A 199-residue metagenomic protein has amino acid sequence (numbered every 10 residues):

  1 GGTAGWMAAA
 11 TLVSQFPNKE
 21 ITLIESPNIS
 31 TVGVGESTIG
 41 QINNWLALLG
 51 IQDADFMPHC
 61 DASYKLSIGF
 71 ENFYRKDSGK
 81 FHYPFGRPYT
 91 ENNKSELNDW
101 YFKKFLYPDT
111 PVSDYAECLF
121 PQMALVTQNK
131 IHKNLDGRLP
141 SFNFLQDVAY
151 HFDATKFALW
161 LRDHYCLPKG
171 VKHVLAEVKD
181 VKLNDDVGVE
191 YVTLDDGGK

Functional and structural regions predicted by a protein language model:
G1-G2: Beta1/beta-strand and adjacent pyrophosphate-binding region of the FAD-binding site in flavoprotein oxidoreductases
G5: N-terminal Rossmann-fold NAD(P) dinucleotide-binding loop
A8-K19, W45, P168, K199: A short, Lys/Arg-enriched amphipathic alpha-helix followed by its capping loop at the start of a domain
T11-V34: Glycine-rich FAD pyrophosphate-binding loop
S26-I29, N44, D53-A62, I68-E71 (+5 more regions): Rossmann-like dinucleotide-binding core of oxidoreductases
V34-V126: Dinucleotide-binding Rossmann-like beta1-alpha1 core, especially the glycine-rich loop that anchors the ADP
Q122-A158: Helix-loop-beta segment of a Rossmann-like dinucleotide-binding subdomain
F144-D180, G188-V189, T193-G198: Helical element adjacent to the flavin cofactor pocket in flavoenzyme catalytic cores
